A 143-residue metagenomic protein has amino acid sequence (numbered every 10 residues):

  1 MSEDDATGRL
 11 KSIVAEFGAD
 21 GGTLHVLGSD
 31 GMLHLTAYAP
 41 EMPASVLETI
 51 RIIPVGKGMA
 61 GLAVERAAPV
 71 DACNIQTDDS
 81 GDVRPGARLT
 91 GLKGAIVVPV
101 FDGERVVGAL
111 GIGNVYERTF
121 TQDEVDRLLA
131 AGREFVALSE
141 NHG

Functional and structural regions predicted by a protein language model:
M1-Y38, V46-L47, H142: Helix-loop-beta substructure at the N-terminus of cytosolic sensory domains that couple signal/ligand detection
T7-E16, L27, L62, R66 (+3 more regions): Amphipathic alpha-helical regulatory segments at dimerization interfaces that relay allosteric signals between sensory
L27, M32, A44-D78: Regulatory sensory and allosteric helical modules in signal-transduction proteins and certain transcription factors
P43-S45, C73-G94: Signal-transducing coupling segments at domain and membrane junctions
K93-F101: A short, aliphatic-rich beta-strand micro-motif
V100-L110: Short hydrophobic/glycine-rich mini-motifs in sensory/regulatory modules that couple input to downstream signaling
A109-R118: Short beta-strand-to-loop transition segments that serve as allosteric relay/switch motifs in sensory/regulatory domains
F120-E140: Amphipathic alpha-helical "output/dimerization" segments
